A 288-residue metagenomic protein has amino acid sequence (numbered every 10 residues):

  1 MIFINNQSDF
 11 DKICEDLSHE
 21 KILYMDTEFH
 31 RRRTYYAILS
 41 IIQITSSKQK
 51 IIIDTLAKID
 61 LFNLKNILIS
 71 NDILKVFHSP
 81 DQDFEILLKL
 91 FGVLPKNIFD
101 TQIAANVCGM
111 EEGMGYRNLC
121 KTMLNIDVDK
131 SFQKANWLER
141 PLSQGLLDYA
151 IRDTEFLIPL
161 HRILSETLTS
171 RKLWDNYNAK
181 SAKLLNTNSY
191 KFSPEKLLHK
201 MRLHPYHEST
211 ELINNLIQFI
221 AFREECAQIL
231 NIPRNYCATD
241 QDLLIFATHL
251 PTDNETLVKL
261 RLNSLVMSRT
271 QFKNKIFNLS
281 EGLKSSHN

Functional and structural regions predicted by a protein language model:
M1-L23, T27: N-terminal accessory regions of nucleic-acid-interacting proteins
E20-I22, L39-I41, K50: A common structural microfeature
T27-E28, S79: Fold-independent oxyanion-binding glycine-rich loops and adjacent beta-strand/coil segments at enzyme active sites
E28-T45: An N-terminal structural lobe/cap that precedes and organizes the functional/catalytic core across diverse proteins
Q43, K48-T55, D60-F62, I67-I158: Active-site-proximal helix-loop-helix substrate-binding element of RNase H-like nuclease domains
Q144, L160-N288: Accessory DNA-binding and partner-docking regions appended to nucleic-acid-acting proteins, especially the terminal
